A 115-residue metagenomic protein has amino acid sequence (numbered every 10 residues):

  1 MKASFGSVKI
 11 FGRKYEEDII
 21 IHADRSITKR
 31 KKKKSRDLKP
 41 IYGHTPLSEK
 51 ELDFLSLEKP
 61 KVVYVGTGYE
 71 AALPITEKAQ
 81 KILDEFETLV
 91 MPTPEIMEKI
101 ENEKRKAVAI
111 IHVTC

Functional and structural regions predicted by a protein language model:
M1-R36: N-terminal, charge-rich interaction modules
R13-Y15, L55-P60, E101-R105: Flexible, charged surface loops at secondary-structure boundaries
E17-I20, K61-Y64, E87, K106-I111: Structural motif
A23-R25, T67-G68, P92, I111-C115: Fold-independent oxyanion-binding glycine-rich loops and adjacent beta-strand/coil segments at enzyme active sites
K31-L55: Compact, glycine-rich, soluble single-domain proteins
L52, K78-Q80, M97-I100: Short amphipathic alpha-helical segments and helix-helix/interface helices
L55-L89: Mid-chain, well-packed structural core segment of small domains
T93-C115: Short basic, glycine-rich beta-strand/loop surfaces that mediate nucleic-acid
